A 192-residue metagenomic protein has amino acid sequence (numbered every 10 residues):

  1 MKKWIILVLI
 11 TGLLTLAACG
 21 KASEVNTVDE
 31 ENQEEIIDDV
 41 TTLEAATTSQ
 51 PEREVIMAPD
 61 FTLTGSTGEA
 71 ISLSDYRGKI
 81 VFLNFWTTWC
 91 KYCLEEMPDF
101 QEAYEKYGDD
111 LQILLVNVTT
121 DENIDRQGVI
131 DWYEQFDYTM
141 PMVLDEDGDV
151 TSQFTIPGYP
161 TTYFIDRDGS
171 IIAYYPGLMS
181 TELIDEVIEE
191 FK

Functional and structural regions predicted by a protein language model:
M1-I5: Positively charged n-region of N-terminal signal peptides that target proteins for export
T15-A18: C-terminal motif of bacterial Sec signal peptides marking the signal peptidase cleavage site
G20-A22: Bacterial signal peptide processing site
I36-L73: N-terminal "domain-start" segment that seeds a small globular fold
R77, F85-E102: Conserved redox-active cysteine motifs that mediate thiol-disulfide chemistry, especially di-cysteine Cys-X(1-2)-Cys
L111-I124, T139-D147: Thiol-based oxidoreductase modules, predominantly thioredoxin-like and allied folds used for disulfide exchange
I130-I165: Short, internal strand/loop/helix patches that form the active-site neighborhood or redox-interaction surface
F164-K192: Thiol-/selenol-based redox modules, centered on thioredoxin-like and closely related oxidoreductase domains
